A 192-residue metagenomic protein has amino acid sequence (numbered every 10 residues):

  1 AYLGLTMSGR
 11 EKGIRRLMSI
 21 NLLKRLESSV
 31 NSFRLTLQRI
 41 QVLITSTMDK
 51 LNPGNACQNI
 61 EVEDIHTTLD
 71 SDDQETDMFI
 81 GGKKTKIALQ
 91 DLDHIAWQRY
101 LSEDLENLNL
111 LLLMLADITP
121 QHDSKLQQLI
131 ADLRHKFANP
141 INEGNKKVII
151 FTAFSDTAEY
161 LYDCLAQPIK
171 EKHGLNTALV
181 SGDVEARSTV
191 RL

Functional and structural regions predicted by a protein language model:
A1-T189: Helicase motor interdomain insertion/brace
